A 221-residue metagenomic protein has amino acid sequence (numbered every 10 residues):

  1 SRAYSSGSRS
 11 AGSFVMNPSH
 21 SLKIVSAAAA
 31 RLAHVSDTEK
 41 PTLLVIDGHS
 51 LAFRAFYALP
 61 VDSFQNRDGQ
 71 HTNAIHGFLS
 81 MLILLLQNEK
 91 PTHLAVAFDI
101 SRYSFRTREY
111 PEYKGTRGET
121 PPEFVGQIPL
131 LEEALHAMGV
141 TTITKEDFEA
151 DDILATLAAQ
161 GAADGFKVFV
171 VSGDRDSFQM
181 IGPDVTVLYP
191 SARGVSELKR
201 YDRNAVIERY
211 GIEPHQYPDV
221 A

Functional and structural regions predicted by a protein language model:
S1-S26: Low-acidity, Ser/Thr- and Arg-rich intrinsically disordered low-complexity segments
S6, D47, L154: Short glycine-rich loop/turn motifs that provide flexible caps or phosphate-binding loops at active sites
R9, S50, R175: Gly/Ser/Thr-rich beta-alpha loop segments that engage phosphate groups in nucleotides
A11-F14, A33, Y57, D184: Alpha-helical transmembrane segments and their juxtamembrane interfaces
I24-A95, D99-T107, E112: Non-catalytic, usually N-terminal nucleic-acid engagement modules in DNA/RNA processing proteins
V25-L32, S36-K40, V61-Q65, K114-A221: Extended two-metal-dependent nuclease catalytic cores across DNA- and RNA-processing enzymes
